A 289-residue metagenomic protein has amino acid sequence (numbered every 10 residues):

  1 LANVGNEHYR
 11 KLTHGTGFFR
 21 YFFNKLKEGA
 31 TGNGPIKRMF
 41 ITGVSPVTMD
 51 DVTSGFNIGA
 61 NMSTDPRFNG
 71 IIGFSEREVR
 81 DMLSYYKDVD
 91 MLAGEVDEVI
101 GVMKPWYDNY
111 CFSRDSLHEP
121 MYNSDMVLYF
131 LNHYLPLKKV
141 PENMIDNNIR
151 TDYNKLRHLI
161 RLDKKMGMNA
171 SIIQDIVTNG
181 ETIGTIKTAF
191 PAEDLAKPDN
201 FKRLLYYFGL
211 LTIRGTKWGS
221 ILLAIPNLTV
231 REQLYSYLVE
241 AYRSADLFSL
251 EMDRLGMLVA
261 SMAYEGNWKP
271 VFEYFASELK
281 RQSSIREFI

Functional and structural regions predicted by a protein language model:
L1-L12: Conserved P-loop NTPase "ATPase switch" module shared by AAA+ and STAND
A2-V4, G32, P46-V52, I213 (+2 more regions): Flexible loop/turn segments at secondary-structure boundaries
K11-F19, S75, F201, I289: Phosphate/oxyanion-binding active-site loops and adjacent basic polyanion-contact surfaces
K11-K37: Substrate-engagement module of ASCE P-loop NTPases
P35-R38, G59-M62, P66: Short glycine-/polar-rich loops that comprise or flank the Walker A/P-loop and associated switch/sensor motifs
I36-I41, S45-T48, K104, H118-E119 (+3 more regions): Beta-sheet entry/capping signal
P46-S54, M62-N132, D175: Amphipathic alpha-helical segments of the small helical/lid subdomains adjacent to P-loop NTPase cores
G59, M121-I289: Extended alpha-helical interface modules used as scaffolds for assembling large macromolecular complexes
